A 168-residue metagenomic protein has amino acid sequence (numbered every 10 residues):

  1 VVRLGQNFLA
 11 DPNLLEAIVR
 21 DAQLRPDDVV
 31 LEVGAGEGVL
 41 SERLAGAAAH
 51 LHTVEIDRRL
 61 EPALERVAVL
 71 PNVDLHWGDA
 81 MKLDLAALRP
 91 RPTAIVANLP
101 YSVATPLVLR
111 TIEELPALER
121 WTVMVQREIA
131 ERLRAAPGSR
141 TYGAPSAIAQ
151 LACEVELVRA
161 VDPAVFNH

Functional and structural regions predicted by a protein language model:
V1-H168: Catalytic cores of RNA-modifying enzymes
